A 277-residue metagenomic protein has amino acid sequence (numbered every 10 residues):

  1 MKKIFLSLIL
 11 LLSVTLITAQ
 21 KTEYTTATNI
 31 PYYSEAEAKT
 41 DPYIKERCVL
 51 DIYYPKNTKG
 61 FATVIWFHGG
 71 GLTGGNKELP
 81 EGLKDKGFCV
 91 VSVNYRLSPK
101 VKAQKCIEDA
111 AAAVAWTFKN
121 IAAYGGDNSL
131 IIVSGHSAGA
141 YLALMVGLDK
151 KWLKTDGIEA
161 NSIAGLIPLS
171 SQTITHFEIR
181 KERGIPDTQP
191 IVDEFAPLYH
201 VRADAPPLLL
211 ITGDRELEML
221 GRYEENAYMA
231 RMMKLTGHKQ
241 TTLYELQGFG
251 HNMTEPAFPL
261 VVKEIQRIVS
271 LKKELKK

Functional and structural regions predicted by a protein language model:
Q20-T58: N-terminal cap/lid segment of alpha/beta-hydrolase-fold proteins
E35, P168-H200: Mobile cap/lid helix-loop segments that gate and shape the active-site cleft of serine hydrolases
G60-G69: Short beta-strand element of the alpha/beta-hydrolase
N76-V93: Short amphipathic alpha-helix adjacent to the substrate-entry channel of hydrolases
V101-A122: Alpha/beta-hydrolase active-site loop
F118-K181: Primarily recognizes the serine-hydrolase "nucleophile elbow" in alpha/beta-hydrolase and SGNH/GDSL folds
L209-G213: Short beta-strand/loop motif that positions the catalytic acidic residue of the alpha/beta-hydrolase fold
A227, K234-K277: C-terminal catalytic histidine-bearing segment of alpha/beta-hydrolase fold enzymes
